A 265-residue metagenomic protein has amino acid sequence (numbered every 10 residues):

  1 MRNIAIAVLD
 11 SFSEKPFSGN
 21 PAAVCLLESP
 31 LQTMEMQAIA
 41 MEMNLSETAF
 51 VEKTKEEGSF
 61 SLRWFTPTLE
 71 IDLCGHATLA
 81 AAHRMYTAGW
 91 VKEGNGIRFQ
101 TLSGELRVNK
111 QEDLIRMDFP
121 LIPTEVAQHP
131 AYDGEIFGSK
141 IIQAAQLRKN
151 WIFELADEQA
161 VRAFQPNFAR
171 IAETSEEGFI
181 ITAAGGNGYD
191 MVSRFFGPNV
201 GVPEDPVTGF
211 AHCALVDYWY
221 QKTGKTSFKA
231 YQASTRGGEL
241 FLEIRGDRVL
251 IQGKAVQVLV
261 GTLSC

Functional and structural regions predicted by a protein language model:
M1-L73, L79-C265: Active-site proximal loop and beta-alpha junction motif in alpha/beta enzyme cores
